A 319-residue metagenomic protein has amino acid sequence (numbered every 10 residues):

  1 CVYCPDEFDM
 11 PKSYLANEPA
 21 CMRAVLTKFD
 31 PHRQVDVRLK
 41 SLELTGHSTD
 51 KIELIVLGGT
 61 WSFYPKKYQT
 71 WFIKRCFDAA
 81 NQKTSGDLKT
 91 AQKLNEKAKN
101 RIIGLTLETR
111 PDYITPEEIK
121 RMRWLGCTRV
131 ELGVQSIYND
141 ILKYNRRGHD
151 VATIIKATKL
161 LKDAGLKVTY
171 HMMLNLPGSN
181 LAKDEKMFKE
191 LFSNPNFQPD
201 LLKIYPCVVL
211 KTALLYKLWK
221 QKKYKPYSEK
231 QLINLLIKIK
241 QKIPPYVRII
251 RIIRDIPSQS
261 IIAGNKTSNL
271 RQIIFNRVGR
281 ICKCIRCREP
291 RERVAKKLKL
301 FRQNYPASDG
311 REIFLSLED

Functional and structural regions predicted by a protein language model:
C1-D9: Local cysteine-cluster metal-coordination motifs and their immediate loop/turn environment, predominantly Fe-S cluster
Y3-C4, S48-E53, I250-I253: Short coil/turn segments at secondary-structure boundaries
P11-Y14: Short Cys/His-rich "knuckle" micro-motifs
A16-Q34, L54, G58-T169, M173-K230 (+1 more regions): Conserved non-cysteine loop/helix-boundary elements of the Radical SAM core domain that shape
K28-G58, K297-K299, N304-A307: Long, charge-rich boundary regions
L39, E43, F77-A80, T84 (+1 more regions): Structural signal for hydrophobic packing residues in well-ordered secondary-structure cores of soluble enzyme domains
E43-G46, K162, F192-P195, K240-Q241: N-terminal cationic-hydrophobic initiation segments that often serve targeting/anchoring roles
Y224-D319: C-terminal accessory regions of radical SAM enzymes
